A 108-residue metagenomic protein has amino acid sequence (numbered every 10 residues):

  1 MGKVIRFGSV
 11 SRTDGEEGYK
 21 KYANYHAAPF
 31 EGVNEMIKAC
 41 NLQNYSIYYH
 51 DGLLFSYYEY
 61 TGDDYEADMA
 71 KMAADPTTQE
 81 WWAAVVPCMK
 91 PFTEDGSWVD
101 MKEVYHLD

Functional and structural regions predicted by a protein language model:
M1-V4, L107-D108: Basic/polar N-terminal segments that are highly enriched at the extreme N-terminus, encompassing both cleavable
K3-R12: Active-site-flanking beta-strand signature of metal-NTP-handling nucleotidyl enzymes and homologous cyclase-like
V4, L54, V99: A broad, low-specificity signal marking well-ordered, structured residues that form hydrophobic/aromatic
G18-L42: Short amphipathic alpha-helical segments
N34-F55, E59-D63: Short, glycine- and small/hydrophobic-rich beta-strand elements in well-ordered beta-sheets
C40, T61-V99: An amphipathic, aromatic/His-enriched active-site/gating alpha helix that lines ligand/cofactor pockets
